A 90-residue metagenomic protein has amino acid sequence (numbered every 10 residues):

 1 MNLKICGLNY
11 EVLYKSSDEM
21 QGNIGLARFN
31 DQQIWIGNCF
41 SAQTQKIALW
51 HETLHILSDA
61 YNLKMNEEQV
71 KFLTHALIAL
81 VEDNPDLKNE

Functional and structural regions predicted by a protein language model:
M1-T44, A60-E90: Metalloprotease/metallohydrolase-associated module, dominated by Zn2+-dependent proteases
I47-D59: Active-site recognition of the HExxH zinc-binding catalytic motif
